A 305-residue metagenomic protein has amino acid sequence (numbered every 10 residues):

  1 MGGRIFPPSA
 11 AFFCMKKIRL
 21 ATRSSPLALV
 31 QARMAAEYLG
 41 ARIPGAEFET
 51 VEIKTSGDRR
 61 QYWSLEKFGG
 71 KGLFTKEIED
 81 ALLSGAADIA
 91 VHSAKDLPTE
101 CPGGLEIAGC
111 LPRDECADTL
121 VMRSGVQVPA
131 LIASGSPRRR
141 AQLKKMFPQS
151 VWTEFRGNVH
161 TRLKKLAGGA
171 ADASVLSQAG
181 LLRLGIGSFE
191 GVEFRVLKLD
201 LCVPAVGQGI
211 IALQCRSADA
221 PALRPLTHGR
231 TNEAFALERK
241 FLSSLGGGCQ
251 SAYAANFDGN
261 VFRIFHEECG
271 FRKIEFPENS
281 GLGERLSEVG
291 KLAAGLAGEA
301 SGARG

Functional and structural regions predicted by a protein language model:
M1-C14: N-terminal amphipathic/basic-hydrophobic helices that include classical n-h-c signal peptides and signal-anchor
K16-K54, R59-R60, K67, R140 (+1 more regions): Small-molecule-sensing regulatory modules
W63-D88: Short, structured active-site "lid" loops
E77-D80, D88-H92, E100-P102, R113 (+2 more regions): Nucleotidyltransferase catalytic core that binds NTPs
L83-S93, D172-S177: Paired acidic/hydrophobic, glycine-rich loop segments that form the ligand-binding mouth/hinge of periplasmic-binding
D88-I89, E106, T119, A130-L131 (+3 more regions): Structural motif
A94-K95, C101-S150, D200: A conserved helix-loop-strand patch within extracytoplasmic ligand-binding domains of the periplasmic binding
A94-L97, A179-L181: Short glycine-rich anion-binding loops that position phosphate/pyrophosphate groups of nucleotides and phosphorylated
